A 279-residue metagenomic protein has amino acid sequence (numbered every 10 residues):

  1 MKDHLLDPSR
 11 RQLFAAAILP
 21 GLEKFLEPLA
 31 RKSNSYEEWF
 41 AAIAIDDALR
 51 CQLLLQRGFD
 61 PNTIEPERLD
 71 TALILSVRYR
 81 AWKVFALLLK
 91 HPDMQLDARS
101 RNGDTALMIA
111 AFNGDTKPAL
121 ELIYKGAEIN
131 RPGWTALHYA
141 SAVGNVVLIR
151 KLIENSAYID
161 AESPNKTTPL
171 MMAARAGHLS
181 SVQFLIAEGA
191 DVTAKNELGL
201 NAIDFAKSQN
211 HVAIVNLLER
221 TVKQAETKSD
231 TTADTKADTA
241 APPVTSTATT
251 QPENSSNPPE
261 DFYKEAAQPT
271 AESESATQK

Functional and structural regions predicted by a protein language model:
D3-K24: N-terminal secretory signal peptides and thylakoid transit peptides that target proteins across membranes
L26-E38, N155, E188, E197-L200 (+1 more regions): Ankyrin-repeat-protein effector appendages
L29-R68: N-terminal segments that cap or nucleate solenoid repeat domains
S35, R68-L69, G103, G133 (+2 more regions): Start-of-repeat signature of ankyrin repeats
A41-D46, L75-A81, I109-D115, Y139-N145 (+2 more regions): Ankyrin repeat A-helix N-terminal signature
R50, K83-V84, K117-P118, V147-L148 (+2 more regions): Conserved ankyrin/ankyrin-like repeat signature
L55-D60, A86-Q95, L120-E128, R150-Y158 (+2 more regions): Ankyrin repeat domain, specifically the short helix-to-loop turn at the C-terminus of the second helix of each repeat
T63-E65, L96-R99, E128-P132, I159-E162 (+1 more regions): Ankyrin repeat boundary signal
